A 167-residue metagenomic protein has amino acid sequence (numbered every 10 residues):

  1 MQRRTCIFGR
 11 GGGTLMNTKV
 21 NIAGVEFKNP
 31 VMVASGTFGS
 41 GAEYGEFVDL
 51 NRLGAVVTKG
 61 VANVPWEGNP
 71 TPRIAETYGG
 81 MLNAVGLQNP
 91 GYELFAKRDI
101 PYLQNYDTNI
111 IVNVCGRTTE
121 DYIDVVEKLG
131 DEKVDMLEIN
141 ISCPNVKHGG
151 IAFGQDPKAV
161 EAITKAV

Functional and structural regions predicted by a protein language model:
G12-V167: Flavin-dependent oxidoreductase catalytic cores
